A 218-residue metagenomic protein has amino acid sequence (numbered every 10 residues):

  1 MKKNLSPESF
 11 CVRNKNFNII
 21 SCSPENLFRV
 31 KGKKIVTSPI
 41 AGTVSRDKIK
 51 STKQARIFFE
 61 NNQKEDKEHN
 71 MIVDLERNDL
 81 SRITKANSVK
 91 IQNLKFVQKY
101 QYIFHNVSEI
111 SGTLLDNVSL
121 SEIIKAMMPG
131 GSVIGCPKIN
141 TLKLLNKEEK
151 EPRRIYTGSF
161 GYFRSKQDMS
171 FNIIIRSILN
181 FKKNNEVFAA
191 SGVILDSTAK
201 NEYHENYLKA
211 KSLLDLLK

Functional and structural regions predicted by a protein language model:
M1-K218: Extended alpha-helical targeting/anchoring segments, especially N-terminal organellar/secretory targeting helices
